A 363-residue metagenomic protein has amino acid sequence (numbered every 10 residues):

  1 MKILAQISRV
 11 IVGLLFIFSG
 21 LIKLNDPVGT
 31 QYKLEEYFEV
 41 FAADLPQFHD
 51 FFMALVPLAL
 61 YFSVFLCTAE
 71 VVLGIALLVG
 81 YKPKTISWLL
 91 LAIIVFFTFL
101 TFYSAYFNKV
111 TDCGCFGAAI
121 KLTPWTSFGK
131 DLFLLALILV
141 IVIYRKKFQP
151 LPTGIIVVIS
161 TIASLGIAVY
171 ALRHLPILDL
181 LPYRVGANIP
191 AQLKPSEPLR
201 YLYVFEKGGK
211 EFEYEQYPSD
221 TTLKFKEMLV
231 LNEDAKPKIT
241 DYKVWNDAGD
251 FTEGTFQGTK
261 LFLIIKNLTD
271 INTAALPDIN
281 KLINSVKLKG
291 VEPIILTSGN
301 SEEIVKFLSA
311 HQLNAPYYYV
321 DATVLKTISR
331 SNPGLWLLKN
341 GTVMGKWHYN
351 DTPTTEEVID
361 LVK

Functional and structural regions predicted by a protein language model:
K2-N25, V56-L100: Functionalized membrane-embedded alpha-helices
P27, Q31-P57: Extracytosolic (periplasmic/ER-lumenal) interhelical loops and adjacent juxtamembrane/interface segments of multi-pass
V95-K147: Membrane-embedded alpha-helical segments of integral membrane proteins
Q149-D179: Internal/C-terminal transmembrane anchor helices
A168-Q257: Membrane-interface segments at or immediately adjacent to transmembrane helices that form the boundary between
L178-A187, T342-K363: Thiol-/selenol-based redox modules, centered on thioredoxin-like and closely related oxidoreductase domains
Y201-K207, P333-W347: A short, hydrophobic beta-strand/beta-hairpin element that forms part of a small beta-sheet core
L296, H311-N332: Short, internal strand/loop/helix patches that form the active-site neighborhood or redox-interaction surface
